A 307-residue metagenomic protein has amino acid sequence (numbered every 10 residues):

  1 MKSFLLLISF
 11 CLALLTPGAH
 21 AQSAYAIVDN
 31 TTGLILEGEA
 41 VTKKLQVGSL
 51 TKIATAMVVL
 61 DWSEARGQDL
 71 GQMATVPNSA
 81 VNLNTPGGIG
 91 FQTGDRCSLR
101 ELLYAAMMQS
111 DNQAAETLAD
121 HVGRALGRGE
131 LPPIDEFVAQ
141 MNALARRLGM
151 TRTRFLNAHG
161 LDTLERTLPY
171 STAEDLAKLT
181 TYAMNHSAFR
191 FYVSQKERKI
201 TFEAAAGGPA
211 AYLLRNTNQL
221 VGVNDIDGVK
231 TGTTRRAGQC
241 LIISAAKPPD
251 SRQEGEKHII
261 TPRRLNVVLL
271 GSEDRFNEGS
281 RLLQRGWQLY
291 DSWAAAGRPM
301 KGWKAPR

Functional and structural regions predicted by a protein language model:
L5-L15: Bacterial N-terminal signal peptides
L15-T16, A295: Short linear sequence elements within intrinsically disordered, low-complexity coil regions
A19-E174, M184: Active-site-adjacent loops and short helices of periplasmic peptidoglycan-processing enzymes
Q22-A24, D120-R307: Penicillin-recognizing serine hydrolase domain
